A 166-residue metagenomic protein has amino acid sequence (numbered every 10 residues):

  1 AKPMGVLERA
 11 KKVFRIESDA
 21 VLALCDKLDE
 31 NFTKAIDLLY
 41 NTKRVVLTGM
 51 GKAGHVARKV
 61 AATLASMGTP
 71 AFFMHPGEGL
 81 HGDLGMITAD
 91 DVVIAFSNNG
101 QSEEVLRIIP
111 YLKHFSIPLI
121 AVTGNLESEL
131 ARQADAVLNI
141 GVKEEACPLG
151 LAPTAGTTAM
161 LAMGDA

Functional and structural regions predicted by a protein language model:
A1-K12, M50-R58: Short, compositionally biased "basic patch" segments
K2-M4, A155, A166: Proteins with a high burden of low-complexity, intrinsically disordered sequence enriched in S/T/G/P/A and R, requiring
P3-K43: An N-terminal, well-structured beta->alpha segment
I16-D19, A23, K34, L38 (+5 more regions): Alpha-helical scaffold segments in soluble metabolic enzymes
R44-G164: Glycine-rich phosphate-binding loops that contact phosphosugars or nucleotide phosphates
